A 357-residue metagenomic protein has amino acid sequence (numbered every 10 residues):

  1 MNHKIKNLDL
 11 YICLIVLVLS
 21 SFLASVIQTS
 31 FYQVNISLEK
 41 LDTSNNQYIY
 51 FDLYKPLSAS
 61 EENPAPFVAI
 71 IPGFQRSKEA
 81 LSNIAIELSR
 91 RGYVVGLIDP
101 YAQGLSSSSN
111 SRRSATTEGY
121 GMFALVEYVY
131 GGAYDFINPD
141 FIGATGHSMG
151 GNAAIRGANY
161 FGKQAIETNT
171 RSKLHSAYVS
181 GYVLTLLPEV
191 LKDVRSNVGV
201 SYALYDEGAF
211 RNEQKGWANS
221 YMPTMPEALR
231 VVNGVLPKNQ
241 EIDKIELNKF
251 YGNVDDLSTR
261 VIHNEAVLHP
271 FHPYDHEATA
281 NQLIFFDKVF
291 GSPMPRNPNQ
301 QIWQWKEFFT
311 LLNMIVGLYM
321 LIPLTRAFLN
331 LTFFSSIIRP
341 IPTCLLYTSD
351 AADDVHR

Functional and structural regions predicted by a protein language model:
K4-D42: An N-terminal hydrophobic leader/cap segment in hydrolases
C13-L17, M314-L321: Hydrophobic alpha-helical membrane-embedded or membrane-associated segments
I36-I302: Soluble extramembrane regions of membrane proteins in the secretory/endomembrane system
G131, N330, R357: Conserved helix-loop functional segments at active or binding sites
A266-P273, L311, I315, Y319: Generic amphipathic alpha-helical segments used as scaffolds and interaction surfaces in large, multi-domain proteins
P295-V316, S335-T343: Cytosolic-side membrane-insertion boundary helix
Y319-L346: Juxtamembrane interface at the cytosolic side of transmembrane helices
Y347-H356: Single conserved hydrophobic/aromatic residue that forms the stacking wall/gate of nucleotide- or nucleobase-binding
